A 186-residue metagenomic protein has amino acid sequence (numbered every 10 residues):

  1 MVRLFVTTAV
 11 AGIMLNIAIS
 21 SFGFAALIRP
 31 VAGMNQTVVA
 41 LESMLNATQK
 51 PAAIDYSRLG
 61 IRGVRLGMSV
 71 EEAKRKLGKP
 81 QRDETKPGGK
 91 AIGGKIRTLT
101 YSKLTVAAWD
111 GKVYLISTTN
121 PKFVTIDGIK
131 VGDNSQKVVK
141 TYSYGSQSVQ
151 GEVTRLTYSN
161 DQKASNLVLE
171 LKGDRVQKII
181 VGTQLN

Functional and structural regions predicted by a protein language model:
M1-L27: Sec-dependent N-terminal signal peptides
T8-A9, V38, Q49, L99: N-terminal compositionally biased, intrinsically disordered segments and leader/signal-like regions
S20-E42: Signal peptide processing junction and immediate N-terminal pro/mature segment of secreted/exported proteins
I28-V31, S43-L45, K50, I54 (+3 more regions): A cross-family detector of function-defining hotspots
S117-T118: Short, basic/glycine-rich phosphate-binding loops at helix/coil junctions that contact nucleotide phosphates
D127: Glycine-rich loop/hinge motif
